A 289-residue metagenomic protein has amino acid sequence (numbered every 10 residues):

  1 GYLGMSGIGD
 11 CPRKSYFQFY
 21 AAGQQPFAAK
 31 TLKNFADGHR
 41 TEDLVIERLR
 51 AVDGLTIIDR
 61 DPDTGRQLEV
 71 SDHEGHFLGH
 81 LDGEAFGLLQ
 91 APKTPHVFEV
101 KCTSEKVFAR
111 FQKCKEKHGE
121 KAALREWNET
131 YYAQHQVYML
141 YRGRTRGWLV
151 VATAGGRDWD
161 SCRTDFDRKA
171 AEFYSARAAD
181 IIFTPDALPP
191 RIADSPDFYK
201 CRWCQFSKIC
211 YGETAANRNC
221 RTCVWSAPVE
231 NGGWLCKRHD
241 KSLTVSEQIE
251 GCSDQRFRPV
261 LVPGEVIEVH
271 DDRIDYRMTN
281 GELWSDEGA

Functional and structural regions predicted by a protein language model:
G1-V97, S104-A122: Metal-dependent nuclease catalytic cores that hydrolyze phosphodiester bonds in DNA/RNA, characterized by
R110-C114, A122-Y132, V137, Y141-D240 (+1 more regions): Metal-dependent nuclease catalytic regions and adjoining charged, substrate-binding loops involved in nucleic-acid end
